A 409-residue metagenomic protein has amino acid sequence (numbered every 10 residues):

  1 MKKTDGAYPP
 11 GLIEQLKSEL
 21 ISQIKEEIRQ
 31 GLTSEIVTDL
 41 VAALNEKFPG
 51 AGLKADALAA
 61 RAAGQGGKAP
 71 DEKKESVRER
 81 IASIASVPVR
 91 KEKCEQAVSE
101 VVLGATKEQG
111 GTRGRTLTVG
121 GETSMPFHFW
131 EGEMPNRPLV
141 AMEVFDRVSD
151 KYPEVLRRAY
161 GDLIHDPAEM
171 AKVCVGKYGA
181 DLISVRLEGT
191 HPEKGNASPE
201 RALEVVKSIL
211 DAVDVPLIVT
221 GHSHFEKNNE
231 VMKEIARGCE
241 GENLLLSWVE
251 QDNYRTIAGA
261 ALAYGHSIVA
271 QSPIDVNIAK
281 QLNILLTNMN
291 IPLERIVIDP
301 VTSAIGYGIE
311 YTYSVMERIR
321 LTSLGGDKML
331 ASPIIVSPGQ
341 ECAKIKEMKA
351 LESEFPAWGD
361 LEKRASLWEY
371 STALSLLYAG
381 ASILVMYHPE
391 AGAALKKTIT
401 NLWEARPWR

Functional and structural regions predicted by a protein language model:
M1-G161: N-terminal amphipathic alpha-helix/helix-capping segment at the start of soluble metabolic enzymes
P9, I13, K17, K25 (+8 more regions): Active-site mouth loops of central-metabolism enzymes
N136-P138, G179-D181, V213-L217, E240-L244 (+4 more regions): Short, well-ordered coil/turn segments that N-cap beta-strands
K151-V155, G179-S208, V213, V219-E226: Glycine-rich, proline-tolerant flexible connector loops at the mouths of alpha/beta enzymes
V175-Y178, V206-A212, K233-E240, I257-Y264 (+1 more regions): Acidic (Asp/Glu)-rich catalytic clusters
K207, G241-Q251: Acidic, His- and aromatic-enriched active-site or binding-groove loops in soluble protein domains that engage sugars
H224-K227, Q251-R255: Short acidic loop-to-helix transition motifs that present clustered carboxylates
D252-T398: Catalytic alpha/beta core domains of metabolic enzymes, predominantly
